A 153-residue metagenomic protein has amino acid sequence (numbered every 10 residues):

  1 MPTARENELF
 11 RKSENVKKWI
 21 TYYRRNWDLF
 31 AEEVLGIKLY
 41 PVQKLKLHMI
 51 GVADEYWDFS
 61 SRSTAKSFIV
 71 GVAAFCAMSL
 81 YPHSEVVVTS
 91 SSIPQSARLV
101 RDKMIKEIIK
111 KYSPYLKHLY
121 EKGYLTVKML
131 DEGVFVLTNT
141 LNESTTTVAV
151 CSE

Functional and structural regions predicted by a protein language model:
M1-E153: Phosphate/NTP-binding elements of NTP-utilizing enzymes
